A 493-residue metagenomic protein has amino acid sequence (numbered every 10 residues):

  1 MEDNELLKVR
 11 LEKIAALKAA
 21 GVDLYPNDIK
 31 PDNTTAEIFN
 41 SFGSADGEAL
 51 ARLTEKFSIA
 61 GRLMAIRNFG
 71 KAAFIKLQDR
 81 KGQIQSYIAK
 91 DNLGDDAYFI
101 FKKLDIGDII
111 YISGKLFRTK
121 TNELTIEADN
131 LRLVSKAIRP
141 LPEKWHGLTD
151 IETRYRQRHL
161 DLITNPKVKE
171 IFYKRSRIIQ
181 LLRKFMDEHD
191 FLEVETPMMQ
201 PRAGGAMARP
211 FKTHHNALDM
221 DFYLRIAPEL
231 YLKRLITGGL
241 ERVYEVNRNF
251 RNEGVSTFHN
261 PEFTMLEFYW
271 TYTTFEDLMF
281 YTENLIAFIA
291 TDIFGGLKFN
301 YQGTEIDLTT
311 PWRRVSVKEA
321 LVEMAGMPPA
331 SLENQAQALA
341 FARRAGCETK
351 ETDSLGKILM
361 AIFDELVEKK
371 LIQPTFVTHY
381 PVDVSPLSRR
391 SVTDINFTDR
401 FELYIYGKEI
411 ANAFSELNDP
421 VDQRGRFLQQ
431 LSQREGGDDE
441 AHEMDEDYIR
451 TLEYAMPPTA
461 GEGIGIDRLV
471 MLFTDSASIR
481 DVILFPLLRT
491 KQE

Functional and structural regions predicted by a protein language model:
M1-E493: Class II aminoacyl-tRNA synthetase catalytic cores and aaRS-like
